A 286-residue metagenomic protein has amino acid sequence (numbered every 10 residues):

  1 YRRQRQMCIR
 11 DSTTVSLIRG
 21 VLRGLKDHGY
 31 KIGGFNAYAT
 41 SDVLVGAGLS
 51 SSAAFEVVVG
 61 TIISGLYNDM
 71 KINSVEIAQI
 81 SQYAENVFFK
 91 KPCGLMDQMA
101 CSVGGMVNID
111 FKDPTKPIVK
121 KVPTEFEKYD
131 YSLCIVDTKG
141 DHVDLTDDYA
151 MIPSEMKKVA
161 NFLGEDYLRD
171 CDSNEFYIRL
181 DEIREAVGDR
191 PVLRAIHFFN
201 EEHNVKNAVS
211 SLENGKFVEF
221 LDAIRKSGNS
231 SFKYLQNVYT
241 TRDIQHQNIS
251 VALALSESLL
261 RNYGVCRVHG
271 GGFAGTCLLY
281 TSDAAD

Functional and structural regions predicted by a protein language model:
Y1-R5, I9, Y280-D286: Single conserved hydrophobic/aromatic residue that forms the stacking wall/gate of nucleotide- or nucleobase-binding
R10-D11, S41-L49, E85-K90, R194: A short glycine/serine-rich beta->alpha loop
L22-L44: Glycine- and acidic-rich phosphate- and metal-coordinating loops
D27-F35, I63-I77, S282: Phosphate-handling active-site elements
G34-T40, K71-Y83, L221-K226: Beta-strand segments within the central parallel beta-sheet cores of soluble alpha/beta enzyme folds
L49-D69: DPxDG-like acidic metal-binding loop motif
G65-N214: ATP-dependent small-molecule kinase catalytic core of the GHMP/sugar-kinase superfamily and closely related
V103-M106, P114-P117, L180-S282: Glycine-rich, charge-dense phosphate/pyrophosphate-binding loop(s) and the adjacent flexible "lid"/catalytic subdomain
